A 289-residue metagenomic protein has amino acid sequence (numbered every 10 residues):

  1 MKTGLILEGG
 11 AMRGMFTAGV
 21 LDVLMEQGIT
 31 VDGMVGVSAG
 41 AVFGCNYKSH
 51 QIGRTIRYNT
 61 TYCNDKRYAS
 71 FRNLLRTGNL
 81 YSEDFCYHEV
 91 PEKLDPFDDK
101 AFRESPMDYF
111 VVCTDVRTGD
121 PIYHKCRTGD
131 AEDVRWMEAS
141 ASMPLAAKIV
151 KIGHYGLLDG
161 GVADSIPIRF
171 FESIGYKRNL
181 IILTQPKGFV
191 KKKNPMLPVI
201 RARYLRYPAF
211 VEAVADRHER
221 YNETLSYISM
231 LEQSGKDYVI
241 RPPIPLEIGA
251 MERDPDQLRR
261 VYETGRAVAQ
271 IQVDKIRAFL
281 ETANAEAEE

Functional and structural regions predicted by a protein language model:
M1-V37, C45-E289: Patatin-like phospholipase
